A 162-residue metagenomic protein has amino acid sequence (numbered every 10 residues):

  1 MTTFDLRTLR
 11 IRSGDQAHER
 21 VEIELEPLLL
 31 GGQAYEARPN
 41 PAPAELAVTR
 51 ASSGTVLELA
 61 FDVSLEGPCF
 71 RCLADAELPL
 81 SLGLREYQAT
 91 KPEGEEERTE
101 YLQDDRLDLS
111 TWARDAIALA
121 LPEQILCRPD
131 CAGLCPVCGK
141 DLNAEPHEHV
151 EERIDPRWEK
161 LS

Functional and structural regions predicted by a protein language model:
M1-S162: Structured interface patches
